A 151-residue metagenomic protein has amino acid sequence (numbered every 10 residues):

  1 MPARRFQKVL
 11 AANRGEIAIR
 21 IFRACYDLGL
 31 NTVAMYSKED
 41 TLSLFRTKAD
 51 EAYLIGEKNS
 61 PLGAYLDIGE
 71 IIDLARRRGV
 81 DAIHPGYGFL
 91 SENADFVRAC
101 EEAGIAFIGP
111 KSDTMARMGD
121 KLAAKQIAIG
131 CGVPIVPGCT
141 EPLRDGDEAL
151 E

Functional and structural regions predicted by a protein language model:
M1-E151: N-terminal beta-alpha lobe that positions the nucleotide/phosphoryl donor in ATP/NTP-coupled carboxylate activation
